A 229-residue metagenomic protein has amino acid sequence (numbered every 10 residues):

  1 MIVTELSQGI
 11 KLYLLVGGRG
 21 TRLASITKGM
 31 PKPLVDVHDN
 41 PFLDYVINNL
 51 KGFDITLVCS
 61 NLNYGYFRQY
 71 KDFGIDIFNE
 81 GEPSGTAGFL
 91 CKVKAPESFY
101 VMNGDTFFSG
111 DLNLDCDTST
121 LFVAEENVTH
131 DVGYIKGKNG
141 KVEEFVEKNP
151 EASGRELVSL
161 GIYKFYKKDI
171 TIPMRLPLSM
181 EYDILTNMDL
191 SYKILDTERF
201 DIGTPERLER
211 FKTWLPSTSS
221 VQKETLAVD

Functional and structural regions predicted by a protein language model:
M1-L14, R22, K28, V35-N103 (+2 more regions): Conserved N-terminal catalytic core of the sugar/cofactor nucleotidyltransferase
G17: The conserved beta1-alpha1 loop
G20-A24, H130: Short N-terminal binding/cap micro-motifs at the start of the first secondary-structure element
L34, I77, S119-T120, L190-Y192: Conserved beta-strand scaffold positions in the cores of enzyme catalytic domains, especially in NTP/NDP-utilizing
V35, G133-I135, Y163: Conserved hydrophobic/aromatic positions in well-ordered beta-strands
T86-F89, V128-Y134, G154-R155: Short, charged, surface-exposed secondary-structure boundary motifs
Y100, F107, L112-N113, N127 (+1 more regions): Catalytic-core segments of class I nucleotidyltransferases/pyrophosphorylases that form NMP-activated intermediates
D111-V132: Conserved donor-nucleotide/metal-binding helix-loop-beta segment in metal-dependent transferases, i.e., the alpha-helix
